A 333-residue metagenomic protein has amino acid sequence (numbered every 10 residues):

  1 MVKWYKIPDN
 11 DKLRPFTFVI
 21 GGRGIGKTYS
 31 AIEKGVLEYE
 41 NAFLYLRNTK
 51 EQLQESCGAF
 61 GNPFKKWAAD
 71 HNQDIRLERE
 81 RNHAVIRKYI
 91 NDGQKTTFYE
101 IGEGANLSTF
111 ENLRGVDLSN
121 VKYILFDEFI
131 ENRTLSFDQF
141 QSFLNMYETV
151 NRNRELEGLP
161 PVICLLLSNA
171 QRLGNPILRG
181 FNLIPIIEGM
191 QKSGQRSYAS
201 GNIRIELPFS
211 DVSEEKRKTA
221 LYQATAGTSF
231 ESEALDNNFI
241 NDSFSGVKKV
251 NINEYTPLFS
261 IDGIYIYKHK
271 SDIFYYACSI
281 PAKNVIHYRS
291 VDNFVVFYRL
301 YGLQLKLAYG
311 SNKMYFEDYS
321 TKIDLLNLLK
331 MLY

Functional and structural regions predicted by a protein language model:
M1-Y333: Phosphate/NTP-binding elements of NTP-utilizing enzymes
